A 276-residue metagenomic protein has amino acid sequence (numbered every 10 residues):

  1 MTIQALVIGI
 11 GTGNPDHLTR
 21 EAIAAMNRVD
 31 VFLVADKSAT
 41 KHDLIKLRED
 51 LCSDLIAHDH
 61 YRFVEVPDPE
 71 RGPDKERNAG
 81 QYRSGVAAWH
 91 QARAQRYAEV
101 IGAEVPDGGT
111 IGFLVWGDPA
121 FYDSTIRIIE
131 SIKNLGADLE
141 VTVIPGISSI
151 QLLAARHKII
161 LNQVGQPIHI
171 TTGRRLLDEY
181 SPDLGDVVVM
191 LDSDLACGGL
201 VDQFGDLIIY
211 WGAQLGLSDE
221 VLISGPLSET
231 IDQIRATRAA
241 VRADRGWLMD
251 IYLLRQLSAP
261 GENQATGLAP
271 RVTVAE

Functional and structural regions predicted by a protein language model:
M1-G72, D178-E179, I208-G212, V221-Q233 (+1 more regions): Glycine-rich, flexible N-terminal cofactor/catalytic loop recognition
A5, S181-E276: A contiguous loop/helix-start segment that scaffolds small-molecule binding in enzyme catalytic cores
D30-F32, I160, V187, Y252: Short, well-ordered beta-strand core segments
V34, E65, F113-V115, V143-G146 (+2 more regions): General beta-strand structural signal in soluble alpha/beta enzymes
F63-Q91: Phosphate/nucleotide-donor binding subsite
Q81-R93, I159-T172, M190, E229-D244: A polyampholytic, Gly/Pro-enriched intrinsically disordered region
Q81-S84, A92-L152, S193-F204: A glycine-rich beta-strand to alpha-helix segment that forms a phosphate/ribose-binding loop at ligand/cofactor sites
W116-G185, R242-G246, Q256-P260: Class I SAM-dependent methyltransferase SAM-binding "motif I" and its flanking Rossmann-like core
